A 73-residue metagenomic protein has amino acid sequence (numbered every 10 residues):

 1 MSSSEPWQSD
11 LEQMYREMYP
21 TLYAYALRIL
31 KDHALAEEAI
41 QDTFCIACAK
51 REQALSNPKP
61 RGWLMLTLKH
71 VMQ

Functional and structural regions predicted by a protein language model:
M1-A24: A short, charge-rich alpha-helical start-of-domain segment used by transcription regulators
S2, A54-L55: Hydrophobic residues in alpha-helical segments
Q13-E17, D42, V71: Alpha-helical structural segments
A24, E38-C45, A49, P58-H70: Structural recognition of an alpha-helix C-terminal capping motif at a helix-to-coil junction
L35: Two-component histidine kinase catalytic core, primarily the HATPase_c
